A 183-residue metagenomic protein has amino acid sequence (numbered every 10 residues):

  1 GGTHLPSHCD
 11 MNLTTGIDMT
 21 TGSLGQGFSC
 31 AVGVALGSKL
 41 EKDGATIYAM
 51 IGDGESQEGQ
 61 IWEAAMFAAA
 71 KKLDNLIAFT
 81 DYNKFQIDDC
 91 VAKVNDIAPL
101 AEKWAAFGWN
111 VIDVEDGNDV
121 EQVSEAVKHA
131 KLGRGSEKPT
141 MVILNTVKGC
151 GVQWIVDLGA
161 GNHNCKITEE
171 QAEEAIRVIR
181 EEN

Functional and structural regions predicted by a protein language model:
G1-A70: Cofactor-binding active-site loop characterized by glycine-rich and histidine/acidic residues
D10, Q60-W62, D88-A92, V123-E125 (+1 more regions): Short acidic, glycine/serine/threonine-rich loops at helix termini
K42-A45, A92-A126, R180: Conserved thiamine diphosphate
A45-A49, L76, S136-L144: Generic beta-sheet signal
G52-E55, Y82, T146: Active-site metal-binding loops of divalent metal-dependent hydrolases
E58-N83, M141: A short alpha/beta connector and helix-capping loop motif
L73-V91, A101-W109: Active-site pocket-lining segment
V120, E125-N183: Glycine/aspartate-rich loop-and-adjacent alpha/beta segment that forms the canonical ThDP
